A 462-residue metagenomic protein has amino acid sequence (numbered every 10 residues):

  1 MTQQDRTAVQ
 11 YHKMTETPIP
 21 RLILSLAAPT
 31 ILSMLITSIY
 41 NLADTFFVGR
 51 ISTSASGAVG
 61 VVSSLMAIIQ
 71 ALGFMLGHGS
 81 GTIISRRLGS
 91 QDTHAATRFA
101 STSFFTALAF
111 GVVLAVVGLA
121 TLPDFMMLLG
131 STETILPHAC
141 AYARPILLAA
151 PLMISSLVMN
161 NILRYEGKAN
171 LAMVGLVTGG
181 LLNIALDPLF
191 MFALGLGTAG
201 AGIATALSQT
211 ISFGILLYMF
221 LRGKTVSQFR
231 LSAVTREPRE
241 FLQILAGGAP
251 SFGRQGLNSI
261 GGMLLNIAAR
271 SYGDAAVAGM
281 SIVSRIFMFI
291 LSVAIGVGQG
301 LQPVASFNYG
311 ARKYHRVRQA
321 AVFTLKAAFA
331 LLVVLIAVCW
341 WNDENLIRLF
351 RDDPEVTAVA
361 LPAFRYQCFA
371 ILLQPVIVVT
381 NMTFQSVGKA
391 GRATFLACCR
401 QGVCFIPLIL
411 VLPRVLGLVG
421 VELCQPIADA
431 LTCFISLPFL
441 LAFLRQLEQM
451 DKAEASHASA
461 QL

Functional and structural regions predicted by a protein language model:
M1-A27, I84-P151, A193-A249, A305-A370 (+1 more regions): Short alpha-helical transmembrane segments in multi-pass integral membrane proteins
E16, P20-I39, A43, L65-L72 (+6 more regions): Residue-level signal for short hydrophobic patches within transmembrane helices of multi-pass membrane transporters
S25-D44, P145, G179, S208-S212 (+4 more regions): Transmembrane helical elements of multi-pass membrane transporters/channels
T30, M34, F46, S63 (+17 more regions): Transmembrane alpha-helix boundary and packing residues in multipass membrane permease domains and related
L35, I39-G57, M126-E133, L189-L196 (+5 more regions): Helix-terminus/linker motif at the lipid-water interface of multi-pass membrane proteins
S56-V116, M153-A172, G279-D343, Q374-L396: Small-residue-rich hydrophobic transmembrane alpha-helices
I68-A71, N183-P188, F213-L217, F289-S292 (+3 more regions): Hydrophobic transmembrane alpha-helices of multi-pass small-molecule transporters
G77, I146-R164, A172-G180, A201-L216 (+4 more regions): Short runs within selected transmembrane alpha-helices of multi-pass transporters and secretion channels
